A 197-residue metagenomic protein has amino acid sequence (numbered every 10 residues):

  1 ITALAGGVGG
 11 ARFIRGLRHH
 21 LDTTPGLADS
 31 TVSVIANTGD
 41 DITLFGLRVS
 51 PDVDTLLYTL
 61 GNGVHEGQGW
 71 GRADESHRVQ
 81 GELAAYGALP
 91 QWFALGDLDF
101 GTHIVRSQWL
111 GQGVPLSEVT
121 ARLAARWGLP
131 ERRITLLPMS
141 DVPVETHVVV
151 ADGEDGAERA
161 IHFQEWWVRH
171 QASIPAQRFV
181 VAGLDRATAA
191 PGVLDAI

Functional and structural regions predicted by a protein language model:
I1-G7, R12-F13, V32-N37: Short, hydrophobic/glycine-enriched beta-strand segments
F13-S30: A short, Lys/Arg-enriched amphipathic alpha-helix followed by its capping loop at the start of a domain
G26, A36-G183: Electropositive, gly/pro-rich neighborhoods at or near active sites that engage anionic ligands
F179-A196: Active-site glycine-rich loop that binds ribose-phosphate moieties when present
